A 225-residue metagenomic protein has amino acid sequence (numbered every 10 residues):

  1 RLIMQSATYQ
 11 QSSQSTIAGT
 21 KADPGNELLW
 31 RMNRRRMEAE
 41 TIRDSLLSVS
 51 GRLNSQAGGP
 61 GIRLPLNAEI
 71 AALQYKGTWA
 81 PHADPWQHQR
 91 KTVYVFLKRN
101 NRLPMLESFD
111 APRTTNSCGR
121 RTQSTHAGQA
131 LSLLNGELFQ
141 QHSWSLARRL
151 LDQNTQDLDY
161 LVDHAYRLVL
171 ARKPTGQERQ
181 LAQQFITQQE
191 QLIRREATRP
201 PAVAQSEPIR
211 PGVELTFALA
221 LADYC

Functional and structural regions predicted by a protein language model:
R1-M4: Beta-strand segments within the central parallel beta-sheet cores of soluble alpha/beta enzyme folds
A7-Q14, E190-A197: Short amphipathic alpha-helical interaction/hinge segments
T8-V169, K173, P211, L215-C225: An acidic, gly/pro-interrupted, aromatic-rich
T122, T187-Q188, A204: Intrinsically disordered, low-complexity regions enriched in polar/acidic and amide residues
Q180-Q191: Amphipathic alpha-helical segments that form the core helices of the histone-fold
E196-I209: Intrinsically disordered, low-complexity segments enriched in small/polar residues
